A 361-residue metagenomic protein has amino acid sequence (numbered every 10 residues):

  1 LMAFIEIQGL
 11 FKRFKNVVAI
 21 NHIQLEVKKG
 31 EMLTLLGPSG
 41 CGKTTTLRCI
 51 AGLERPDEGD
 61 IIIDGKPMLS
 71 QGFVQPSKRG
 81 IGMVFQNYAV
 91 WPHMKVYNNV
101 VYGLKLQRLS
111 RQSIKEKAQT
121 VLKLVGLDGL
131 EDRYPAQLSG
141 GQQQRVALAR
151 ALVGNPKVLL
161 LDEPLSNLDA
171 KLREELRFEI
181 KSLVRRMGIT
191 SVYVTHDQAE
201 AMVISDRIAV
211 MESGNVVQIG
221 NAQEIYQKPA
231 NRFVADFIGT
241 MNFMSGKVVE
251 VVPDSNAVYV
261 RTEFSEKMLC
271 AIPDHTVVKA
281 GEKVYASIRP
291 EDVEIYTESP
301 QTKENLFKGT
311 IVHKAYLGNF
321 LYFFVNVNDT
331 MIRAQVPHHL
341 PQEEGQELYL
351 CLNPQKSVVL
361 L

Functional and structural regions predicted by a protein language model:
E6, E26, I62, Y349-C351: ABC ATPase nucleotide-binding domain
L36-P38: The feature captures the beta-strand-to-loop junction immediately N-terminal to the Walker
A51: Helix-to-loop junction immediately C-terminal to a conserved catalytic motif
D57-D60, S113, S213, S245: Conserved coupling/switch loops of ABC nucleotide-binding domains, chiefly the family-specific signature
G59-L69: Conserved ABC transporter NBD signature motif
P76, G80-G82, V90-D236: ABC ATPase nucleotide-binding domains
Q227, D254-V312, H339-L361: Glycine/charge-rich catalytic "coupling/switch" loops of P-loop NTPases
